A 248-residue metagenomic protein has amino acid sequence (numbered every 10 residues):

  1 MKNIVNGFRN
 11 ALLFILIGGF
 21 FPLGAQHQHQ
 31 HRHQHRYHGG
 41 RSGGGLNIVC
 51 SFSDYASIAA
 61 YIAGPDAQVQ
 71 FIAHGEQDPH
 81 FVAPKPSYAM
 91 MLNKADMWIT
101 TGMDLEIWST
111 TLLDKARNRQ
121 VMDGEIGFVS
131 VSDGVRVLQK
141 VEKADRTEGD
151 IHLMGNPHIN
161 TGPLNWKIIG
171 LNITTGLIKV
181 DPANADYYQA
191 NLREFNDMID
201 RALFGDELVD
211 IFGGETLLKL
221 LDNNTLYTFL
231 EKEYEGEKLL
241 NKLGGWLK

Functional and structural regions predicted by a protein language model:
M1-L12: Bacterial N-terminal signal peptides that target proteins for export
K2, L23-A25: Classical N-terminal targeting signals for secretion and organelle import
N10-P22: Bacterial N-terminal signal peptides
A25-K248: Extracytoplasmic metal-acquisition and chelation regions
